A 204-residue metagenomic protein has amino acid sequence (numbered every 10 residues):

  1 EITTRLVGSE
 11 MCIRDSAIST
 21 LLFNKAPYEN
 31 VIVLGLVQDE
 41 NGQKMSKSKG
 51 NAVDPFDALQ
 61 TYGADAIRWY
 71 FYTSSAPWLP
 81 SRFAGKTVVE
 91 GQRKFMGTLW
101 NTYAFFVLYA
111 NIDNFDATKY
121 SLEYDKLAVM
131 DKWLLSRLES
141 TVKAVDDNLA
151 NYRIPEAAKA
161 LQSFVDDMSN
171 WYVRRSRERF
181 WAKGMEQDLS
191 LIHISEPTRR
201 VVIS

Functional and structural regions predicted by a protein language model:
E1-E10, I192-S204: Single conserved hydrophobic/aromatic residue that forms the stacking wall/gate of nucleotide- or nucleobase-binding
S9-E10, R14-N24: Metal-dependent nuclease catalytic cores in nucleic-acid-processing enzymes, especially RNase H-like/related
K25-L191, S195, R199-R200: Long, charged, mostly alpha-helical binding arms that flank functional sites
